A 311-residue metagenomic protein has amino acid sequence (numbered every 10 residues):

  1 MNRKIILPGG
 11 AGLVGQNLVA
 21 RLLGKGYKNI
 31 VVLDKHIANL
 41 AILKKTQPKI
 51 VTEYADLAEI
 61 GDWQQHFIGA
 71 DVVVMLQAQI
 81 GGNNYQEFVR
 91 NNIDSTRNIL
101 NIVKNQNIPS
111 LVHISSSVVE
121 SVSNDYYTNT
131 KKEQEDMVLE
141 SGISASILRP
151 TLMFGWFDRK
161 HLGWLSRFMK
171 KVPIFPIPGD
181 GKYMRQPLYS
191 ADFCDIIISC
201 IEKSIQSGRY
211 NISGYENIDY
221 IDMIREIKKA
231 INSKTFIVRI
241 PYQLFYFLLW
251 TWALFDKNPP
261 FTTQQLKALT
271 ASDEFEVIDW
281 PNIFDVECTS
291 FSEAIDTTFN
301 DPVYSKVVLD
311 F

Functional and structural regions predicted by a protein language model:
I5-K25: N-terminal Rossmann NAD(P)H-binding glycine-rich loop of SDR-like oxidoreductase domains
P8, L33, V73-Q77, L111-S117 (+1 more regions): SDR active-site strand-loop-helix element
Y27-I37: Conserved glycine-rich Rossmann-like NAD(P)H-binding loop of the short-chain dehydrogenase/reductase
V51-D94, I102-N105, S117-S121: NAD(P)H-binding glycine-rich loop region in Rossmannoid oxidoreductase-like domains and their noncatalytic homologs
D94-K132, S141, S146: Conserved Rossmann-fold NAD(P)-dependent oxidoreductase catalytic core, especially the SDR/UDP-sugar
D136-W156, S166: Conserved beta-loop-beta element that borders a ligand/cofactor-binding pocket
R167-L188, I196-C200, S204, N211-S213: A conserved pocket-lining segment of Rossmann-fold NAD(P)-dependent short-chain dehydrogenase/reductase
C200-F261, F275-V277, I283-F311: Mid/C-terminal beta-alpha module of Rossmann-like enzyme folds, strongest in SDR-family dehydrogenases/epimerases
